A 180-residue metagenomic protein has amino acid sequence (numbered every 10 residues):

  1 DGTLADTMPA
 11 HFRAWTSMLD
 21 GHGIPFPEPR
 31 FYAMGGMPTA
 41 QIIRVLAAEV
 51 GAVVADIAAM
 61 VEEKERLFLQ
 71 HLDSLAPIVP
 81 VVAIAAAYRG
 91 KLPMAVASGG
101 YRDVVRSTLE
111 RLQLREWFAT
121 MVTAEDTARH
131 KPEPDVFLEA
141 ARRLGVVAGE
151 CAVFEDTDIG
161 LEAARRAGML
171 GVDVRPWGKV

Functional and structural regions predicted by a protein language model:
D1-Y32, R166: Active-site neighborhood of HAD-like aspartate-dependent phosphohydrolases
L4, M94-A97, R129, V153-F154: Conserved SAM-binding loop
A10, M34-P38, E63, A76-P80 (+3 more regions): Short beta->alpha linker loops
F12, T16, G36-R44, R102 (+1 more regions): An amphipathic alpha-helix signature
G36-Q70: A metal-dependent, Asp-based hydrolase signature
A55, A83-A86, R102-V180: Asp-based, Mg2+/Mn2+-dependent phosphohydrolase catalytic module
L69-V96, G100-R106: Short, acidic loop-to-helix structural element flanking the phosphoryl-transfer center in phosphate-processing enzymes
